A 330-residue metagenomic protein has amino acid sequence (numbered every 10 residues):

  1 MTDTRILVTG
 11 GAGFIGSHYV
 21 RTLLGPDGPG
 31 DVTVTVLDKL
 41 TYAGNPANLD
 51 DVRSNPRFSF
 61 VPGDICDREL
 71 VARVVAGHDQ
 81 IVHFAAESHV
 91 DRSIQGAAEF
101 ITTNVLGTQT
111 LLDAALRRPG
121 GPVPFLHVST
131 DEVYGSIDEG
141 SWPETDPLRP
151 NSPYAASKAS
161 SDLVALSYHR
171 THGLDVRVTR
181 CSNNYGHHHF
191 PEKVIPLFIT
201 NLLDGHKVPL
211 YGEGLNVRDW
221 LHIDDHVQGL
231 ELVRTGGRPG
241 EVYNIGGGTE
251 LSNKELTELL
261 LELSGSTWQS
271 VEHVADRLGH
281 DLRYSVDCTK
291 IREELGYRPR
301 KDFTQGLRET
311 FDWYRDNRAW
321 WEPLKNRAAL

Functional and structural regions predicted by a protein language model:
M1-N184, E309, N317, P323-L330: N-terminal Rossmann-like NAD(P)+-binding domain of SDR-like oxidoreductases, especially those catalyzing
L7, Y19-T22, D31, G63 (+1 more regions): C-terminal substrate-binding subdomain of Rossmann-fold SDR/epimerase-dehydratase oxidoreductases
E69-A72, D91, A98, Q109 (+7 more regions): Residues in well-ordered alpha-helical elements
A97, T179, P191-E192, G237: Active-site loop immediately N-terminal to the catalytic Tyr-X3-Lys motif of short-chain dehydrogenase/reductase
P150-S157, H187, P191-I195, D219-I223: The catalytic Tyr-centered alpha-helix of NAD(P)H-dependent dehydrogenases
S160, V164, Y168, F198 (+2 more regions): Hydrophobic alpha-helix immediately C-terminal to the catalytic Tyr-X-X-X-Lys motif of short-chain
